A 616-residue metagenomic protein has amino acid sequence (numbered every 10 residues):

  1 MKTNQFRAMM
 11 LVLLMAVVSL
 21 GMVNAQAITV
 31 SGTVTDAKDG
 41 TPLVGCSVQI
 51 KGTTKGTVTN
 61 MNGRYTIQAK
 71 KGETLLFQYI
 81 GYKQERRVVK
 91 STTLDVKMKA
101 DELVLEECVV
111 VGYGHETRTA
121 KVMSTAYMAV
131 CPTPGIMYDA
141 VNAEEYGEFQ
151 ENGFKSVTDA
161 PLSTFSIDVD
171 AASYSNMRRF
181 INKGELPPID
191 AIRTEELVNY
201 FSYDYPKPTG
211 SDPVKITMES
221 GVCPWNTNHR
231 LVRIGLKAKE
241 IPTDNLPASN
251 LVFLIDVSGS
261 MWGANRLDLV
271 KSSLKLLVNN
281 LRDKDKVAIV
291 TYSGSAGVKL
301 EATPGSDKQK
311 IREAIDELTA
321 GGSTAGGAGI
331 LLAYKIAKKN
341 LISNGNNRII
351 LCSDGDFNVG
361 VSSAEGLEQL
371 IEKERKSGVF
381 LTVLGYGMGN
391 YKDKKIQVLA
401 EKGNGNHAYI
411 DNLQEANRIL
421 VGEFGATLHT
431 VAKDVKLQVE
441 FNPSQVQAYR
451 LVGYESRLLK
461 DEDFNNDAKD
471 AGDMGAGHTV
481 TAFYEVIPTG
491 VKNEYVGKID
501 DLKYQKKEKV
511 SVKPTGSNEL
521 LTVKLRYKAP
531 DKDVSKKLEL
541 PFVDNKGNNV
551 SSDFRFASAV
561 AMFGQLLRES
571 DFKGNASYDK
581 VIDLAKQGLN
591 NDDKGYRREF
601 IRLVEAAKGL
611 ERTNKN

Functional and structural regions predicted by a protein language model:
I28-V30, A37-G52, K71, T119-M123: Short, ordered, surface-exposed loop/turn motifs in non-cytosolic proteins
V30-D36, G63, V96, V439: A short, amphipathic beta-strand motif
T33-T35, Q49, Q78-I80, T93-G153 (+1 more regions): Short, acidic, small-residue-rich periplasmic hinge/interaction motif at the N-terminus of Gram-negative outer-membrane
T53-R64: Short, acidic Ser/Thr/Gly-rich low-complexity loop/linker segments typical of extracellular and cell-surface proteins
N62-Q68, Q84, L94: Short, surface-exposed beta-strand/beta-hairpin micro-motifs centered on an aromatic residue
K71-G81, Y174-R179, A400: A short, solvent-exposed beta-strand micro-motif common in secreted/extracellular proteins
S156-D159, A172-F180, V431-K433, Y454-V480 (+1 more regions): Long, acidic serine/threonine- and proline-rich intrinsically disordered regions
K215-V435, E455, E462, E494-K513 (+3 more regions): Exposed acidic/Ser/Thr-rich ligand/metal-binding surfaces
